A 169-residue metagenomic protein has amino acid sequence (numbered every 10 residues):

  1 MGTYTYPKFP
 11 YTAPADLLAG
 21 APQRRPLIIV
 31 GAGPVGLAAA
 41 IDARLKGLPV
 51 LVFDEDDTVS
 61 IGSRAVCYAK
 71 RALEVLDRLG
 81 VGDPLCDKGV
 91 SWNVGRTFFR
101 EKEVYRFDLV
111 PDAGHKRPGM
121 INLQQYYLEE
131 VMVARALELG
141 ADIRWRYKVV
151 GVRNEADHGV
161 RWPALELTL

Functional and structural regions predicted by a protein language model:
M1-L27, L45-K46: Extreme N-terminal leader/targeting segments of oxidoreductases
G31, G47-P49, G140: Glycine-centered short loops/turns at secondary-structure junctions
G31-P34, E55, Q125: Glycine-rich Rossmann-fold phosphate-binding loop(s) that bind the pyrophosphate of adenine dinucleotide cofactors
L37: Residues forming the Rossmann-fold NAD(P)(H) cofactor-binding site
R44-A65: Glycine-rich FAD pyrophosphate-binding loop
I61-L139, R153-A156: Active-site-adjacent segment of FAD-dependent monooxygenases/related oxidoreductases
W145-P163: A conserved short coil-to-beta-strand element within the FAD-binding core of flavoproteins
